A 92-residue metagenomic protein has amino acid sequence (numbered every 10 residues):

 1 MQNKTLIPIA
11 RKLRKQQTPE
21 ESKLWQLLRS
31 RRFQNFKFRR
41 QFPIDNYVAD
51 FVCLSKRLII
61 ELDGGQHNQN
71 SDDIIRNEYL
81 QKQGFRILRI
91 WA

Functional and structural regions predicted by a protein language model:
M1-F36, K82, A92: Solvent-exposed, charged helical/coil patches that constitute nucleic-acid or partner-interaction surfaces
L13, Q17, F42-A92: Basic, amphipathic alpha-helical patches used to engage nucleic acids or provide basic targeting signals, exemplified
